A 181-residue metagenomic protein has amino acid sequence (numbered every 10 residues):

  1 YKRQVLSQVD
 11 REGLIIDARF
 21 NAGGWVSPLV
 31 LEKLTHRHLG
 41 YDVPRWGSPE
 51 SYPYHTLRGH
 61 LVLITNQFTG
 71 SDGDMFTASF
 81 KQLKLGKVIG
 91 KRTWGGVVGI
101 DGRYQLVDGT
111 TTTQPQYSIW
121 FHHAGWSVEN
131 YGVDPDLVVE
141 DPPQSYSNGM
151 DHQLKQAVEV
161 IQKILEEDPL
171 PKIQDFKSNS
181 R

Functional and structural regions predicted by a protein language model:
K2-V107, Y146-H152, E159-I164: Cleft-lining beta-strand/loop regions that shape enzyme active-site pockets
T35-V43, Q116-A124, F176: Phosphate-binding glycine-rich loops and adjacent basic patches that engage nucleotide phosphates, nucleic-acid
L39, P49-E50, T112, D136-V138 (+3 more regions): Short, intrinsically disordered/low-complexity patches at protein termini and at juxtamembrane boundaries
L85-S147: C-terminal structured "cap/appendage" subdomains that terminate the fold
E129, Q144-N148, V158-R181: Conserved functional hotspot residues or short segments at active or partner-binding sites across diverse domains
